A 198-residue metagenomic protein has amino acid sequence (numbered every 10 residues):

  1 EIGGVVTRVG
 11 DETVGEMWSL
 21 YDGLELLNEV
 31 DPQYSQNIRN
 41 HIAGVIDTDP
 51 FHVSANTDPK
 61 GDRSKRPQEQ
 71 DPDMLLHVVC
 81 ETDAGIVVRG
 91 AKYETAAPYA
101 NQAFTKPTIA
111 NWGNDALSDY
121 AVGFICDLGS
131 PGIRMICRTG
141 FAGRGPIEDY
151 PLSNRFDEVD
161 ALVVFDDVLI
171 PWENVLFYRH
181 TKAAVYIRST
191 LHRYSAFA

Functional and structural regions predicted by a protein language model:
E1-H52, A97: Internal helix-loop-helix
S54, P59-F197: FAD-binding core of flavoproteins
